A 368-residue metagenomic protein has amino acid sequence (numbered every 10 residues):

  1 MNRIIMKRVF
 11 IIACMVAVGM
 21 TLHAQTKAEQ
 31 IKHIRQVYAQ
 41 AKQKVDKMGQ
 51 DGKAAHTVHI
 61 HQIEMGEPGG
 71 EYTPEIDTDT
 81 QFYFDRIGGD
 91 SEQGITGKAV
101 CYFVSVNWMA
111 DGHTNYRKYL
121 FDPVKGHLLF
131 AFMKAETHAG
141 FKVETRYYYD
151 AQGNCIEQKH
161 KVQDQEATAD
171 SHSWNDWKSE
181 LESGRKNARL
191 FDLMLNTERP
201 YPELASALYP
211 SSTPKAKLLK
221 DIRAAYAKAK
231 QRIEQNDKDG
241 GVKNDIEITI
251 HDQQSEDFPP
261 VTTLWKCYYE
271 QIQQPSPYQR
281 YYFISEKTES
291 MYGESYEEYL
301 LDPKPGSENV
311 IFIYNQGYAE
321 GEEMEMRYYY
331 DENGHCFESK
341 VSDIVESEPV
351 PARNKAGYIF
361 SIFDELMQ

Functional and structural regions predicted by a protein language model:
I5-V18: Sec-dependent N-terminal signal peptides
M20-A24: Sec/Tat signal peptide C-region and signal peptidase I cleavage site
T26-D79, H138-P260, E320-Q368: Long terminal segments
G52-Y116, L120, I233-S295, L300: Surface-exposed acidic loop/strand-edge motifs in secreted or periplasmic proteins that form small linear binding
S105-M109, F132-E136, K159-V162, S285-E289 (+2 more regions): Beta-turn initiation residues at beta-strand->coil junctions
F121-H127, A151, L300-E308: A short, structured loop/turn motif at beta-sheet edges
H127, E136-H138: Short helix-loop boundary/capping segments
H127-L128, C155, V310, C336: Hydrophobic "anchor" residues
